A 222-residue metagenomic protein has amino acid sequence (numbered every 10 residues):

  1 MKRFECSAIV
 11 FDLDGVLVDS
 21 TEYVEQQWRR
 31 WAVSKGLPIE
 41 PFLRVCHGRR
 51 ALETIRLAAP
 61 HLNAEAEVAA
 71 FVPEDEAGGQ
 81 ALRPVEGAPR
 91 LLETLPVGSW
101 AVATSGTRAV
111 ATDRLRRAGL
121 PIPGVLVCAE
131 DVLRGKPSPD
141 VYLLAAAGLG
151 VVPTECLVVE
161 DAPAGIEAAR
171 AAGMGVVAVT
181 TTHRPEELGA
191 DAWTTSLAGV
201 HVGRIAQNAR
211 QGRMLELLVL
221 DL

Functional and structural regions predicted by a protein language model:
M1-C6, S99, R108-L222: Asp-based, Mg2+/Mn2+-dependent phosphohydrolase catalytic module
K2-P96, T107-A109, L120: N-terminal helical cap/lid subdomain that shapes the substrate entry/recognition surface in HAD-like hydrolases
F11, R44, V102, D131 (+1 more regions): Short glycine- and Lys/Arg-enriched binding-loop motifs that mark or flank ligand-binding interfaces
D19, V102-T104, A178: Hydrophobic residues in well-ordered beta-strands that form the structural core
R29-A32, A101, T194: Short linear interaction motif-like sites in intrinsically disordered regions of transcription factors
P84, A103, R134: Residue-level marker of regulatory loop/turn positions in helix-turn-helix DNA-binding domains and in histidine
